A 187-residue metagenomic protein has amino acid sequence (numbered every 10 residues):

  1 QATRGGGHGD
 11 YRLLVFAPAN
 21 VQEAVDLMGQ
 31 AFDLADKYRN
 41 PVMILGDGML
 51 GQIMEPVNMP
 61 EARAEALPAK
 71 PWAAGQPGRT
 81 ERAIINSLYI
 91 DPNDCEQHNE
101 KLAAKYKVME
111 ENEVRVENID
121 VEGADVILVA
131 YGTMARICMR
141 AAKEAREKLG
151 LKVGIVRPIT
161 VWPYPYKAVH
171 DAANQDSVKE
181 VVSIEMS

Functional and structural regions predicted by a protein language model:
Q1, D26-G29, I53-P60, R140: Short acidic, glycine/serine/threonine-rich loops at helix termini
Q1, N20-Q22, G48-L50, I159-W162 (+1 more regions): Acidic, glycine-rich active-site loops and adjacent beta-strand->loop/helix elements that engage anionic groups
Q1-T3, A64-P68, Q175-S183: Short, structured secondary-structure boundary patches
A2-D47: Conserved thiamine diphosphate
A2-G5, P18-A19, M28, Q52-I53 (+2 more regions): Surface-exposed loop/turn and secondary-structure junction residues enriched for glycine/proline
H8-G9, A104-S187: Thiamine diphosphate
A19-G29, K37, R79, A83 (+3 more regions): Conserved active-site and cofactor/substrate-binding residues in soluble primary-metabolism enzymes
R39-N118: Conformationally flexible catalytic loops at phosphate/diphosphate-handling active centers
